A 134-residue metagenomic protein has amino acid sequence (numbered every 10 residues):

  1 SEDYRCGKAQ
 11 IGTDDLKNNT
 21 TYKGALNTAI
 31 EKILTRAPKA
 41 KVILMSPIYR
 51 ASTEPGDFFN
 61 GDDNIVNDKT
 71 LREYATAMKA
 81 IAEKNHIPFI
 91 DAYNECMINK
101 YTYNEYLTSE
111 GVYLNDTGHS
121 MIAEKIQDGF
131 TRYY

Functional and structural regions predicted by a protein language model:
S1-K23, R50-A51: Oxyanion-hole/transition-state-stabilizing segment in secreted/luminal serine hydrolases and related acyltransferases
K17-N18, N27, V66-N67: A generic structural signal for short
K23, N27, S120: Conserved active-site region of classical short-chain dehydrogenase/reductase
L26-I30, A75: Generic structural signal for well-ordered alpha-helices, preferentially at hydrophobic/aromatic core positions
R36-K41: A short helix->loop->beta-strand "cap" motif at the edges of active sites that frequently abuts
I43-M45: Structural beta-sheet core signal
I48-Y134: Catalytic His-Asp segment of secreted/periplasmic serine-dependent ester chemistry enzymes
